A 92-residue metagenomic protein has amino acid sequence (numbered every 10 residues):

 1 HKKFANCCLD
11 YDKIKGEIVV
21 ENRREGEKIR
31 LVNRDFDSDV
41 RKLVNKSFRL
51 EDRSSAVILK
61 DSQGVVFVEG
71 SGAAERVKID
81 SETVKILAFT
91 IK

Functional and structural regions predicted by a protein language model:
H1-K92: Basic, glycine-rich polyanion-binding accessory segments appended to enzymes
